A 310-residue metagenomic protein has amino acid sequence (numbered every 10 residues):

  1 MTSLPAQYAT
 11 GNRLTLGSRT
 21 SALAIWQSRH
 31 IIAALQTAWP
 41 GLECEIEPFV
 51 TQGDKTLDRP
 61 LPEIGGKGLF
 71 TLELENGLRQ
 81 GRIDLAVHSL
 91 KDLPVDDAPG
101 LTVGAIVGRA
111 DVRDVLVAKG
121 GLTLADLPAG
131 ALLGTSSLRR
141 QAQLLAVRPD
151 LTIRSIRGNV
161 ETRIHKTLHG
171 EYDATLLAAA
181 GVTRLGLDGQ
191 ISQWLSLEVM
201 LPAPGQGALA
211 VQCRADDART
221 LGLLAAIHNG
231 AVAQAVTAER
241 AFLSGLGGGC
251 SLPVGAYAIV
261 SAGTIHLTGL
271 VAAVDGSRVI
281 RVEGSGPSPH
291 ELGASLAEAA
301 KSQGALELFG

Functional and structural regions predicted by a protein language model:
T2-T56, E63, T71, A146-G310: Small-molecule-sensing regulatory modules
D58-L85: Short, structured active-site "lid" loops
I83-V87, D173-A174: Short, Asp-centered acidic motifs that coordinate Mg2+ and/or phosphate in catalytic or ligand-binding sites
L90-L93, P99-L151: A conserved helix-loop-strand patch within extracytoplasmic ligand-binding domains of the periplasmic binding
P94-V95, R184: Short glycine-rich, flexible loops that bind phosphorylated cofactors or substrates
